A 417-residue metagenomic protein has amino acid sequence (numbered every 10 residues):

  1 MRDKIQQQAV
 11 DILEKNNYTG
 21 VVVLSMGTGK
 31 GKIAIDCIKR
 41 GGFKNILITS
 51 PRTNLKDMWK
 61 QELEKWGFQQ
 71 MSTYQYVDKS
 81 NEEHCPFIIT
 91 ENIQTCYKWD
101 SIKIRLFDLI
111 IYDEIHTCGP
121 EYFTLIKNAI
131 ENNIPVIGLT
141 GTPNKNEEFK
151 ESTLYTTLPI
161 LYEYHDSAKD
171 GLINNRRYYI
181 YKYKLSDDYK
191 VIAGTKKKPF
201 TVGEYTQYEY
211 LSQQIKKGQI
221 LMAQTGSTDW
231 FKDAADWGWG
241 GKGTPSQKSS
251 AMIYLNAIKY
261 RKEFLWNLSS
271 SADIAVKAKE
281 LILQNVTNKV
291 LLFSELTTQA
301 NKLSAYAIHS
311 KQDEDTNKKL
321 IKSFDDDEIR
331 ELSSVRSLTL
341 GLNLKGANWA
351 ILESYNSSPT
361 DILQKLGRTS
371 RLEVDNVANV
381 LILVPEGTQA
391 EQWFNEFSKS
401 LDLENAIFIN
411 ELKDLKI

Functional and structural regions predicted by a protein language model:
M1-V23: Conserved pre-motif I regulatory segment
K15-V22, K44, V286-K289, I329-R330: Pre-Walker A (Motif I) flank of P-loop NTPase domains
N17-I38: Walker A/P-loop
F43-I46, T53-D78: Conserved helix-turn-beta segment of the N-terminal RecA-like "Helicase ATP-binding" lobe in SF1/SF2 helicases
R52-N54, S72-N81, E91-K98, T117-P120 (+3 more regions): Conserved helicase motor
I93, I102-N144: SF2 helicase catalytic motif II
D100, Y306-N405: Conserved RecA-like P-loop NTPase helicase motor core
F149-Q284: Interdomain helical connector at the RecA1-RecA2 junction of SF1/SF2 helicase-like NTPases
